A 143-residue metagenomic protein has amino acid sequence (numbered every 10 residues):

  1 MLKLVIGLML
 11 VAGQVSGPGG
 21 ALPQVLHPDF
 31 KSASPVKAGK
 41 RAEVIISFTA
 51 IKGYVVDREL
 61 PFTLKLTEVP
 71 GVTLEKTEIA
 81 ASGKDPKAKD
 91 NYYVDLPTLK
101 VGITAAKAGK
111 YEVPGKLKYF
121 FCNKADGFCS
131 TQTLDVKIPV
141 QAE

Functional and structural regions predicted by a protein language model:
K3-G13: Sec-dependent N-terminal signal peptides
V15-E143: Extracellular/lumen-exposed scaffold segments
